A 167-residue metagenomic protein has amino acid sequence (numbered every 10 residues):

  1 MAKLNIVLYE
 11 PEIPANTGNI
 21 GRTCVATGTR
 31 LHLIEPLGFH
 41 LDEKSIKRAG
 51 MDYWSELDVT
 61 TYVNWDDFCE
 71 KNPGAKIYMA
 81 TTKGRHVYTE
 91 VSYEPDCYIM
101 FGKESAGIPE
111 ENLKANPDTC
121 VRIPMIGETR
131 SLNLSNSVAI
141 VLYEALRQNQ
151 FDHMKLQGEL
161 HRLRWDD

Functional and structural regions predicted by a protein language model:
M1-D167: Post-transcriptional modification and biogenesis factors for structured RNAs of the translation apparatus
